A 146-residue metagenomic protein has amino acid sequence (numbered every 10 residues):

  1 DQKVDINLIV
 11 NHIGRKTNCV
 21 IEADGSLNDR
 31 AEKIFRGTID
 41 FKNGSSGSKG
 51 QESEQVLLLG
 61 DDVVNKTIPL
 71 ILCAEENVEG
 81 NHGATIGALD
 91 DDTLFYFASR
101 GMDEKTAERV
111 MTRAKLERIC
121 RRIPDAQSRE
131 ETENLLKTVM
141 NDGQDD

Functional and structural regions predicted by a protein language model:
D1-M102, I123-D146: Conserved beta-strand/loop scaffold segments within soluble protein domains that form the structured core and edges
Y96-G101, T106-R118: Extended amphipathic alpha-helical segments enriched in small hydrophobics
